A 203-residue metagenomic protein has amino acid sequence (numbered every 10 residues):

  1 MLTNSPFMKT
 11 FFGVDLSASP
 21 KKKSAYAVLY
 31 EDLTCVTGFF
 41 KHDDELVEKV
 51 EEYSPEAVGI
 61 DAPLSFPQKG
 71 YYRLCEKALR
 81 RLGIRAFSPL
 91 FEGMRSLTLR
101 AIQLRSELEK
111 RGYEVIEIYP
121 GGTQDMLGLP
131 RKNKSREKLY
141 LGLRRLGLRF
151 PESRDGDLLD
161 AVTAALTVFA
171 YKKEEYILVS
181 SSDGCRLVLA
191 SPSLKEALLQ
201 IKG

Functional and structural regions predicted by a protein language model:
L2-G203: Phosphate- and other anionic-substrate recognition elements at nucleic-acid/protein interfaces
